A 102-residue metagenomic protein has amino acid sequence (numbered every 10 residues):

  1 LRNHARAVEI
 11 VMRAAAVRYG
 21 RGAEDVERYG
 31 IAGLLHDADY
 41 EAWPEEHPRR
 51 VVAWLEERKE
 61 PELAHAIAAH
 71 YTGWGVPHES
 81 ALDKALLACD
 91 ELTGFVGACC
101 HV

Functional and structural regions predicted by a protein language model:
L1-Y29, V52: Alpha-helical phosphate/pyrophosphate-handling elements in metalloenzyme active cores
E24-V102: Divalent metal-dependent catalytic cores for phosphoryl transfer on phosphate-bearing substrates
